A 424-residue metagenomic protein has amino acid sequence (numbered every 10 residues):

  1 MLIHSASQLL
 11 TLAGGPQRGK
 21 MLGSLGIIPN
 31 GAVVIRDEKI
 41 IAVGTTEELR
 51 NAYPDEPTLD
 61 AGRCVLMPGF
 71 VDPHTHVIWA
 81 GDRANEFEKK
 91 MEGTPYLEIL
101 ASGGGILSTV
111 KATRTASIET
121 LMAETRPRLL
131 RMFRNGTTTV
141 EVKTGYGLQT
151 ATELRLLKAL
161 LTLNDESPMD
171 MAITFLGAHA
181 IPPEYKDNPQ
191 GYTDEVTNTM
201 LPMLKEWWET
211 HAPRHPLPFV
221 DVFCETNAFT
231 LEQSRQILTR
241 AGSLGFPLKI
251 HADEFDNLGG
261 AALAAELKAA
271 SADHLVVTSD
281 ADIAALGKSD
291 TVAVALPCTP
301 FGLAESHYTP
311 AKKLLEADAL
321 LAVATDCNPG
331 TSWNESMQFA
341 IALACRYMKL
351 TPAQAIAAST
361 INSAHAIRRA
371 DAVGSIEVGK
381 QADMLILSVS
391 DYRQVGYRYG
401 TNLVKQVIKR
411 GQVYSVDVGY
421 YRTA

Functional and structural regions predicted by a protein language model:
M1-A52, Q394: N-terminal metal-binding scaffold of metallo-dependent hydrolase/deaminase domains
L2, E56-D60, I173, V407: Conserved beta-strand scaffold positions in the cores of enzyme catalytic domains, especially in NTP/NDP-utilizing
A6, V33, E38, R63 (+14 more regions): Divalent metal-coordination and catalytic microenvironments
E56-E124: Metal-associated gating/positioning segment near the N- to mid-region
T109-E124, L130, T138-L258: Metal-coordinating catalytic core of metallo-dependent amide/deamination hydrolases
F133, K205, P213, G242 (+3 more regions): Non-catalytic positions within long, well-ordered alpha-helices that form the structural scaffold/packing of enzyme
P247-L248, N257-S375, L387-R393, Y399 (+2 more regions): Active-site-adjacent C-terminal substructures of enzyme catalytic domains
